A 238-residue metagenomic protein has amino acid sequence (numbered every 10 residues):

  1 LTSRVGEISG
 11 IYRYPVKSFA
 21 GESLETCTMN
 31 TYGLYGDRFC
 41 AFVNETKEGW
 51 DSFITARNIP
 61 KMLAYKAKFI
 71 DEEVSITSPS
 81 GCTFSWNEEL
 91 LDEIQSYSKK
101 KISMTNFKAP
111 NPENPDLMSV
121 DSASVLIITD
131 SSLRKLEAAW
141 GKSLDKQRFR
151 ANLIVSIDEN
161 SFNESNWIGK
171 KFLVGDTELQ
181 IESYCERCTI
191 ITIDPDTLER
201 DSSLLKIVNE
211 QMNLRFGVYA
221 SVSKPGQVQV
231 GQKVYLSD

Functional and structural regions predicted by a protein language model:
L1-D238: Metal-cofactor-dependent catalytic cores
